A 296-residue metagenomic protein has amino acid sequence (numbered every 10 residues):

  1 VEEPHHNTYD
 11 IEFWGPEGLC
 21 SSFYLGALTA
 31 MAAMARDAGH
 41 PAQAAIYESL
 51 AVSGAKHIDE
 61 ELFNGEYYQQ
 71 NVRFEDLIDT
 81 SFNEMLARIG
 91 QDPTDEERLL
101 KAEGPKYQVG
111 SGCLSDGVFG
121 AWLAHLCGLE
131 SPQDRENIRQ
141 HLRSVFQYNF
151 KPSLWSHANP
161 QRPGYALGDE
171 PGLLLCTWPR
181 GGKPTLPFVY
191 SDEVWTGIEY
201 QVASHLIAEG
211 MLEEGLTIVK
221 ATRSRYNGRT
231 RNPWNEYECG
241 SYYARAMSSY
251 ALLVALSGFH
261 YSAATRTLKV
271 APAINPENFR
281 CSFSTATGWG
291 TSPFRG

Functional and structural regions predicted by a protein language model:
V1-A38, A44, E48, C239-S249: Aromatic-lined, polymer-binding surfaces characteristic of secreted/periplasmic polysaccharide-degrading enzymes
V1-P16, D59-W195, R223, N227-G228: Extended glycan-interaction surfaces of carbohydrate-active proteins
F13-C20, H40, A44, V109-C113 (+4 more regions): Alpha-helix N-cap/helix-initiation motif
E17, S21-A27, Y47, A51 (+9 more regions): Active-site-proximal structural scaffolding
F23-P41, D116, G120-Q133, Y200-M211 (+1 more regions): Well-ordered alpha-helical scaffold segments within catalytic/enzyme domains
M31, A38-I58, P132-K151, G210-R225 (+1 more regions): Extended, well-ordered alpha-helical scaffold segments
D37-G65, E97-C113, G120-H125, L129 (+1 more regions): Repeat-solenoid scaffold signature
Y165-D169, T185-F188, E193, E199-G296: Non-catalytic C-terminal accessory modules of carbohydrate-active enzymes
